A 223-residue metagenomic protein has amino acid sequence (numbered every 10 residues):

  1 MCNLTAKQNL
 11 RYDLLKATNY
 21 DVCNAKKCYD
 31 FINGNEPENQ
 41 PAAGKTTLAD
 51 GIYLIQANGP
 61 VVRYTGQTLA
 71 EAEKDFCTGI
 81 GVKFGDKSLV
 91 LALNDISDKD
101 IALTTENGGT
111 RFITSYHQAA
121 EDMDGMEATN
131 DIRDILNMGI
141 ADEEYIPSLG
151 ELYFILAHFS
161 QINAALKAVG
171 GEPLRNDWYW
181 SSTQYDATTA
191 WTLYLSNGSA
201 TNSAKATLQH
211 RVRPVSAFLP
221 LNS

Functional and structural regions predicted by a protein language model:
C2-N3, R11-L14, V22-A141, A206-S223: Short, compositionally biased
N33, D142-E143, L149-S223: C-terminal, surface-exposed recognition/capping segments
